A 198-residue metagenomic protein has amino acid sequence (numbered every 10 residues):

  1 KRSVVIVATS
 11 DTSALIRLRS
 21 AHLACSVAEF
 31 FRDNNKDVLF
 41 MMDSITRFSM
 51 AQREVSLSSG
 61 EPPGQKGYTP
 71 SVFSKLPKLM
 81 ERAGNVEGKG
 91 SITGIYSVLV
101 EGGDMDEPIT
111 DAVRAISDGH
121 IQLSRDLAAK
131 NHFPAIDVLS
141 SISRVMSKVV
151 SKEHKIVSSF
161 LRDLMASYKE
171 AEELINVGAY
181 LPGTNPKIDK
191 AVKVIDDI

Functional and structural regions predicted by a protein language model:
K1-I198: P-loop NTPase catalytic core
